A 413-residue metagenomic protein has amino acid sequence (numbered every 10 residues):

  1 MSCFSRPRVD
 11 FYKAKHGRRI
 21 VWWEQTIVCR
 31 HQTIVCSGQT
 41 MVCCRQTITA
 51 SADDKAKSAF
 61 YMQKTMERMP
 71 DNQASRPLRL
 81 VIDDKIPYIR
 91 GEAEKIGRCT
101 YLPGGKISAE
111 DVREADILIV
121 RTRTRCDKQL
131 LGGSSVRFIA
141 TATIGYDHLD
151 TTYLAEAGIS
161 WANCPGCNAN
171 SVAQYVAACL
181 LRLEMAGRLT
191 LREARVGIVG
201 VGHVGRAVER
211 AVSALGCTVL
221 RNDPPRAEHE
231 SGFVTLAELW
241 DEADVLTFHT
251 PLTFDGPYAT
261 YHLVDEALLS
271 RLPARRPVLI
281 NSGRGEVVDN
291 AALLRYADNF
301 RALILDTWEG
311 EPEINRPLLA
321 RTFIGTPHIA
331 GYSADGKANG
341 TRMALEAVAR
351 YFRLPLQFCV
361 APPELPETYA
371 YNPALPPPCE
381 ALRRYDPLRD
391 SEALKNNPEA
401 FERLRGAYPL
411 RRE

Functional and structural regions predicted by a protein language model:
C3, C29, C36, C43-C44: Cysteine-centered motifs
W22-W23: Tryptophan (W) side chains
M62, M66-A115: N-terminal glycine-/charge-rich "phosphate-binding" loop or analogous flexible N-terminal tail
D84, P165, A173, R192-S213: Glycine-rich adenosine-cofactor-binding loop
P87, A214-S231: NAD(P)-binding Rossmann-fold cofactor-contacting core
I117-R188: Phosphate/diphosphate ligand-binding glycine-rich loop within oxidoreductases
C126-D127, R226-R316: Rossmann-like adenosine-cofactor binding region
R276-E413: Rossmann-like dinucleotide-binding domain for NAD(H)/NADP(H)
